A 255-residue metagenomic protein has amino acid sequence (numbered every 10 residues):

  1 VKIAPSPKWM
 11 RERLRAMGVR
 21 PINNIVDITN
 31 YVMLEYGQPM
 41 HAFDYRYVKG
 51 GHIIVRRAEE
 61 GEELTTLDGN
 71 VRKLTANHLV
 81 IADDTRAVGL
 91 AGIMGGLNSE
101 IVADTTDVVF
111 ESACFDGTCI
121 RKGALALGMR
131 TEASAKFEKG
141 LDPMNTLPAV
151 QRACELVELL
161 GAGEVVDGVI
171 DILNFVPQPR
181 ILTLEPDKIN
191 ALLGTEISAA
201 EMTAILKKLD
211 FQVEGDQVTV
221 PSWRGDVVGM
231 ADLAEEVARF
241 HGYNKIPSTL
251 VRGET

Functional and structural regions predicted by a protein language model:
V1-T255: RNA/tRNA-interacting regions in translation and RNA-turnover enzymes
